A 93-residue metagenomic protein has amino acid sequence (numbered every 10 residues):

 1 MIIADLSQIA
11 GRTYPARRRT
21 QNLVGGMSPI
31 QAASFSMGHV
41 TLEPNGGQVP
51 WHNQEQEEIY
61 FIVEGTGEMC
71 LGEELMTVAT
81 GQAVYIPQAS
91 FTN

Functional and structural regions predicted by a protein language model:
M1-F35, V49-P50: A short, N-terminal "cap"/entry segment at the start of jelly-roll beta-barrel domains of the cupin/DSBH fold
S28-P29, G46-Q48, L75, V84: Residues that cap or initiate secondary-structure elements
S34, H39-P44, N53-M69: Short, conserved beta-strand element in jelly-roll/cupin
N45-G46, A89: Beta-strand-connecting loops/turns
Q48, E68-C70, N93: General beta-strand recognition
E57, M76, T92: Glycine-centered loop/turn positions within well-structured domains that cap or flank conserved ligand/cofactor-binding
E73-A89: Short acidic-glycine-tyrosine-enriched beta hairpin
